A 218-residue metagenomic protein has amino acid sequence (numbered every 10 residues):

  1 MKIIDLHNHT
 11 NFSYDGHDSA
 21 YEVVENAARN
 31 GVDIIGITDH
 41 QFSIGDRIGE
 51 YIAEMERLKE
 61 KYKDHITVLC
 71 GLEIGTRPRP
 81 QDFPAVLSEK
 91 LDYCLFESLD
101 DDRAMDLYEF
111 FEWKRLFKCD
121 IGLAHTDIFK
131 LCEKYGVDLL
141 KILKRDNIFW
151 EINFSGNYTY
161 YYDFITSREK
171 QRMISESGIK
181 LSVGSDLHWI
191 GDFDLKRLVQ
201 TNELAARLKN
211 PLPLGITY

Functional and structural regions predicted by a protein language model:
M1-L6, T10, A20, F83-V86 (+2 more regions): Charged catalytic cores and adjacent phosphate/nucleic-acid-binding surfaces used for phosphate/nucleic-acid chemistry
M1-L72, P78, F129, V137-I142 (+4 more regions): An N-terminally biased module of ancient metal coordination in phosphate/nucleic-acid-related enzymes
Y14, A104, Y160: Glycine/Thr-rich phosphate-binding loops of Rossmann-like dinucleotide-binding domains
Q41-I152, L208: Extended substrate/RNA-proximal surfaces in nucleic-acid metabolism proteins
